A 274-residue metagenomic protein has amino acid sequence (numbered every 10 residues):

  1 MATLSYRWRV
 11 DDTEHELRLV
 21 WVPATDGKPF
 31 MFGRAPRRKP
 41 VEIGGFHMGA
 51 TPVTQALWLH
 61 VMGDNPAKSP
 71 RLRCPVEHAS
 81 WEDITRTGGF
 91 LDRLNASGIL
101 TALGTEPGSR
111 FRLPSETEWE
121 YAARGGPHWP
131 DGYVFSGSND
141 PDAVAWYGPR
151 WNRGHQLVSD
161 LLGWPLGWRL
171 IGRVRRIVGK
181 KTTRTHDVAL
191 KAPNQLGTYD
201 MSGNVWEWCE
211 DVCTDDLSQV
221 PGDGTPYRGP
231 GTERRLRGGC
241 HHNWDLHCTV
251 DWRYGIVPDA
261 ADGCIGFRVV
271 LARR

Functional and structural regions predicted by a protein language model:
R9-A67, E77-E82, G203, R273: A short glycine-rich, aromatic-capped structural motif
H15-R18, E42-G44, L72, S109 (+10 more regions): Residues that flank catalytic or metal-binding motifs in active/ligand-binding sites
W21, P29, P75-H78, Y121 (+5 more regions): Conserved beta-strand positions that form and line the central face of beta-propeller blades
G27, R71-A143, W208: Short, well-ordered surface patches within globular domains
P29-G45, M62, S69, R73 (+2 more regions): Short, polar loop/linker segments at the starts of domains and inter-domain junctions
R37-K39, H128, K180-R184, M201-R274: Surface-exposed recognition segments
T51, F111-R112, G197: A residue-level detector for well-ordered beta-strand positions
A145-S202: Short, well-ordered junction/capping motifs at the entry into regular secondary structure
